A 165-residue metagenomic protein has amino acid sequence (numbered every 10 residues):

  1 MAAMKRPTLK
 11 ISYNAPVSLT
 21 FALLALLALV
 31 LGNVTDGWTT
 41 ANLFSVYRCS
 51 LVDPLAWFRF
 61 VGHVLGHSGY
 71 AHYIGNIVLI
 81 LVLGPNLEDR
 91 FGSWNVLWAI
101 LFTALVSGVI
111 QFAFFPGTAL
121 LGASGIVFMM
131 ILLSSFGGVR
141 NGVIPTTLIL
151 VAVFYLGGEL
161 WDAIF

Functional and structural regions predicted by a protein language model:
A2-F165: A detector for small-residue-rich transmembrane helices and their helix-helix packing motifs
